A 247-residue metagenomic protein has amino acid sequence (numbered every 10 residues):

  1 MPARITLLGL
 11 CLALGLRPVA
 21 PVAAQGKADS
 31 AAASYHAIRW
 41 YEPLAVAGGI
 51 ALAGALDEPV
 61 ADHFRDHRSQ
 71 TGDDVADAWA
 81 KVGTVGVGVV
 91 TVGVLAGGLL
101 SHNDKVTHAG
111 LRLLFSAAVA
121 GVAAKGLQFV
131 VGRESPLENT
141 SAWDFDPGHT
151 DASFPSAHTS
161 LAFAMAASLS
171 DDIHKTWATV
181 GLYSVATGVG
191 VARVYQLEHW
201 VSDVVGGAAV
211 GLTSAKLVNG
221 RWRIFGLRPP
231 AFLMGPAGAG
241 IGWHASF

Functional and structural regions predicted by a protein language model:
M1-A45, V82-V89, L100-F247: Replace "edges of transmembrane helices
A47-I50, L95, S170: Well-ordered alpha-helical scaffold segments within catalytic/enzyme domains
G49-V60: Alpha-helical transmembrane segments of multi-pass membrane proteins
A53, R68, I173-W177: Flexible interhelical turns and helix-capping residues at alpha-helix boundaries within structured domains
A55-L56, G97-N103: Structural signal for the C-terminal ends of transmembrane alpha-helices and the immediately following loop
V60-H63, T91-G93: Short coil/turn segments at secondary-structure boundaries
A61-T71, P136-D144: Cytosolic, membrane-interface loops and tails of multi-pass inner-membrane proteins
G72-V92: Interfacial helix-start motif at the membrane-water boundary
